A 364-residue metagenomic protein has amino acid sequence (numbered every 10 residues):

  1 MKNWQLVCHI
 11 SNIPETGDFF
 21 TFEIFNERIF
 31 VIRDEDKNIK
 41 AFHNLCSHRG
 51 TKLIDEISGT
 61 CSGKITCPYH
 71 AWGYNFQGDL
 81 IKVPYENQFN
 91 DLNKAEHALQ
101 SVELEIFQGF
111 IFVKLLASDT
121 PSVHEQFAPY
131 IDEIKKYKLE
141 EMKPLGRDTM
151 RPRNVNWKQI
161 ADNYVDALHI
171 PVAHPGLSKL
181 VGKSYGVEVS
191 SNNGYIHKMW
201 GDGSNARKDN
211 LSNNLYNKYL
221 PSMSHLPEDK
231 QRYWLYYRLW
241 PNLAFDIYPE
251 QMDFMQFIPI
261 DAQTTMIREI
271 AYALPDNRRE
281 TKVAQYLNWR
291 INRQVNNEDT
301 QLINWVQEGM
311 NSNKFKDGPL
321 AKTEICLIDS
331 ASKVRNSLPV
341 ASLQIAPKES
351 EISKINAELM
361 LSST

Functional and structural regions predicted by a protein language model:
M1-G17: Zn-dependent metallo-beta-lactamase
N3-Q5, T51, H169: Generic structural signal for secondary-structure transition and capping sites
I13-A117, P121-I131: Rieske [2Fe-2S] iron-sulfur-binding domain
R33, N38, N44, E105 (+1 more regions): C-terminal catalytic domain of Rieske-type non-heme iron oxygenases
